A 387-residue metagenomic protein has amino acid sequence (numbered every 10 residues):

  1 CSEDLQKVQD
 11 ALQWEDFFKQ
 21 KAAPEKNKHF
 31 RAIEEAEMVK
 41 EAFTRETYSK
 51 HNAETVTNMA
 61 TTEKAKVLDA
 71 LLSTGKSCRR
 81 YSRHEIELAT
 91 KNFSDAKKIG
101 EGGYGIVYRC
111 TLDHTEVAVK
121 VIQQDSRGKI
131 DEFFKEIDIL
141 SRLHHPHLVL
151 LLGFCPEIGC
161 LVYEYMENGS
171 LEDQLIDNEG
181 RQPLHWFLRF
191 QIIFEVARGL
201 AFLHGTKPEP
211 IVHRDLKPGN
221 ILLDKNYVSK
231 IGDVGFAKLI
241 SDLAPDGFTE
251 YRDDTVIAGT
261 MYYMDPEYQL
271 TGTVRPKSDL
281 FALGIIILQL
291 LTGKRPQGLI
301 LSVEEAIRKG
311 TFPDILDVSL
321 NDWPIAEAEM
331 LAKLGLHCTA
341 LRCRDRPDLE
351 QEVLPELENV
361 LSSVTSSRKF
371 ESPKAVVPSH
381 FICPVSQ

Functional and structural regions predicted by a protein language model:
A96-V107: Protein kinase glycine-rich loop
Y108-Q124: Glycine-rich ATP phosphate-binding loop
L150-G159: Short beta-strand micro-motifs within the conserved protein kinase catalytic domain, predominantly in the N-lobe
H204, P208-L223: Catalytic-loop of the protein kinase fold
Y251-E267: Conserved activation segment of eukaryotic-like protein kinases, specifically the C-terminal portion of the activation
D279: Conserved catalytic-loop aspartate of Hanks-type protein kinases
A340-D345, Q351-S366: Terminal C-lobe "cap" of eukaryotic-type protein kinase domains
